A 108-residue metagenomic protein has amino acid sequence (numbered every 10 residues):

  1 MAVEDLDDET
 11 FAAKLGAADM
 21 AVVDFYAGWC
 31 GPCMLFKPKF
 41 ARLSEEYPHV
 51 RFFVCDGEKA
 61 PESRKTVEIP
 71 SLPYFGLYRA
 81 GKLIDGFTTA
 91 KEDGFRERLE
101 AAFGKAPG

Functional and structural regions predicted by a protein language model:
M1-A21, G94-G108: N-terminal leader/targeting and pre-domain segments
E4-L6, F25, K37-E62: Thiol-based oxidoreductase modules, predominantly thioredoxin-like and allied folds used for disulfide exchange
T10-R42: Local sequence-structure signature of Cys/Sec-based thiol-disulfide redox active-site neighborhoods
A13, K65-V67: Short amphipathic alpha-helix with an adjacent loop that forms part of the alpha/beta core around
G31, K59, D93-G94: Short alpha-helical
S71: Glycine-rich phosphate-binding loop
Y74-G108: Non-catalytic, surface beta->alpha helical segment in thiol-disulfide oxidoreductase systems
